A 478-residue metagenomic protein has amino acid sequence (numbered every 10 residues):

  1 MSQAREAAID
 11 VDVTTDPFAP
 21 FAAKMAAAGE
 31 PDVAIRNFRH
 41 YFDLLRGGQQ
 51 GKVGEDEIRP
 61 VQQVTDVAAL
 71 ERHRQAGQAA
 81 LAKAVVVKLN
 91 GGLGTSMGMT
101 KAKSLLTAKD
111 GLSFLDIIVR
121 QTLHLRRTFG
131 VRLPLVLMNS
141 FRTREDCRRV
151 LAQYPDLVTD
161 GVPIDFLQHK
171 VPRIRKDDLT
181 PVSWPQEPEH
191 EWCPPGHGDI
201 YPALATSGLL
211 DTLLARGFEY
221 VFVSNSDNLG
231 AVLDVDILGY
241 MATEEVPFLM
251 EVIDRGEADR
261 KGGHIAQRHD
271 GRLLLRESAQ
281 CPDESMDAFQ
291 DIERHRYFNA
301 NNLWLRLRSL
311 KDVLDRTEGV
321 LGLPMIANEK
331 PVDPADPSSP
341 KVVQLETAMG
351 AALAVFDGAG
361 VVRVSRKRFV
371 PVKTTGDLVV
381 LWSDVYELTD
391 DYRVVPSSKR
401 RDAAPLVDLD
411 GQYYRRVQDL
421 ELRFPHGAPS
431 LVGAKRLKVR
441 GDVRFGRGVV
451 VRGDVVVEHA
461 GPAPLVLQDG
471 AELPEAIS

Functional and structural regions predicted by a protein language model:
M1-A82, G239-S478: Left-handed beta-helix
S2-K88, S96-K103, T107-Y220, L406 (+4 more regions): Conserved N-terminal catalytic core of the sugar/cofactor nucleotidyltransferase
R36, D43, G91, D116-R120 (+10 more regions): A broad, structural surface signal
V87, L106, V136, D165-L167 (+5 more regions): Hydrophobic/aromatic beta-strand patches that form the interior of the parallel beta-sheet core in alpha/beta enzyme
N90-G91, S226, L307, T375: Residues immediately flanking
L115-I118, N225, F248-M250, L473: Extended, hydrophobic alpha-helical segments in both membrane/secreted and soluble proteins
P134-T143, S226-L229, R366-V370, T374: Conserved short loop/turn motifs at secondary-structure junctions
R149-L307, K311-T317: Conserved core of the sugar-phosphate nucleotidyltransferase
